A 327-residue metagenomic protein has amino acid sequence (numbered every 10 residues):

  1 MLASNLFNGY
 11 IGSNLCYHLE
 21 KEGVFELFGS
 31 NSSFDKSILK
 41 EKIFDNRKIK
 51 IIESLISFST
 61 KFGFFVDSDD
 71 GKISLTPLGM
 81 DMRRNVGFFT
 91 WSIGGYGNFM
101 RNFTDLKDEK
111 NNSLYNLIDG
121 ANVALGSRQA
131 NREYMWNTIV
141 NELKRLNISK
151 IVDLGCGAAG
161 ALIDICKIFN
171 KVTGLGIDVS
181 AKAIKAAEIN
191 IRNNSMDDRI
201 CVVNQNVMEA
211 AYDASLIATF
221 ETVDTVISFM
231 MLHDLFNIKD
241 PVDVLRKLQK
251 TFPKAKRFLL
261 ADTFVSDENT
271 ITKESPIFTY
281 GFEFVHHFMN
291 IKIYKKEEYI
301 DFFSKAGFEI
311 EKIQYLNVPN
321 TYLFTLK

Functional and structural regions predicted by a protein language model:
M1-N98: N-terminal accessory segments
F58-L146: Conserved Class I S-adenosyl-L-methionine-dependent methyltransferase catalytic core
N147-G157: Conserved class I S-adenosyl-L-methionine
A158-N170: Conserved SAM-binding loop of SAM-dependent methyltransferases across substrates and taxa, primarily the Class I
S180: Conserved SAM/SAH-binding beta-strand->alpha-helix loop
A187-E188: Conserved SAM-binding loop
D234-K247: A short, conserved alpha-helix within the catalytic core of class I
A261-A306, E311-I313: C-terminal alpha-helical "lid/dimerization" subdomain adjacent to the S-adenosyl-L-methionine
